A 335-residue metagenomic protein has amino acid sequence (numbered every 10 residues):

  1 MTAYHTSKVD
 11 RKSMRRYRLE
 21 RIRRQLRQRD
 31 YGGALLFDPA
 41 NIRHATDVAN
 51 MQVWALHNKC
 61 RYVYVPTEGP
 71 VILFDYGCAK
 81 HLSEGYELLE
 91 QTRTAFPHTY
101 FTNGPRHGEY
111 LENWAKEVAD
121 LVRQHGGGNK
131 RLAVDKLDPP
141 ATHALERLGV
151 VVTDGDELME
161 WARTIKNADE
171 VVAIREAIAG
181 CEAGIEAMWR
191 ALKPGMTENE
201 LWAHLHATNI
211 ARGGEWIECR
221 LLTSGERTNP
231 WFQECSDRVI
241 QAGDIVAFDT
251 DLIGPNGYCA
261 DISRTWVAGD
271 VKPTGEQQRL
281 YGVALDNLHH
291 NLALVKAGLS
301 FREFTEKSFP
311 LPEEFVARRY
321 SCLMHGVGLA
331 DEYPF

Functional and structural regions predicted by a protein language model:
M1-F335: Active-site neighborhoods and metal-handling regions in enzymes and metal-associated proteins
